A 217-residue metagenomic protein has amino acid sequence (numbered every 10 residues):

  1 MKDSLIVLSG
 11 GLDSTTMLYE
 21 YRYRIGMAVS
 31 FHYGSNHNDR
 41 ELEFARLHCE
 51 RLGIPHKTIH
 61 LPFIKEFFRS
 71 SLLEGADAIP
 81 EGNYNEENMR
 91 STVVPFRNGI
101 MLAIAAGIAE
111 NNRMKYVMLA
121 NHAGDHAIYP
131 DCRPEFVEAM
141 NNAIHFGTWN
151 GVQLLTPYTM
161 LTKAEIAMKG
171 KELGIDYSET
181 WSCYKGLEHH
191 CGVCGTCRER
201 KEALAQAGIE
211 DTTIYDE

Functional and structural regions predicted by a protein language model:
M1-G174: ATP-dependent adenylation/nucleotidyltransferase module used to activate substrates
M17-L18, E199, Y215: Residue-level recognition of conserved structural "scaffold" positions that shape functional pockets and channels
H60-F63, D176, H190, D211: Poly-acidic low-complexity segments
P80, I175-Y177, K201-Q206: A polyampholytic, Gly/Pro-enriched intrinsically disordered region
A103, E179-E202: Local cysteine-cluster metal-coordination motifs and their immediate loop/turn environment, predominantly Fe-S cluster
T148, A205-G208: Short amphipathic alpha-helical interaction/hinge segments
G186-L187, A207-E217: Short cysteine/histidine-rich metal-coordination sites, predominantly Zn2+-binding motifs
